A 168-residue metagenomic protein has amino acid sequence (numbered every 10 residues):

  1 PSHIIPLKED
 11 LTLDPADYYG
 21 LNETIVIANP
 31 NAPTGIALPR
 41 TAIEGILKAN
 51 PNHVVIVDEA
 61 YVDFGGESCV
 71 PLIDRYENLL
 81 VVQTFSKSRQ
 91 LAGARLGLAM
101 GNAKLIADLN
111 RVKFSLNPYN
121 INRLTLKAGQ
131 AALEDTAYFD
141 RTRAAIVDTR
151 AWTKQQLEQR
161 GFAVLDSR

Functional and structural regions predicted by a protein language model:
P1, I73-D74, L157: A generic structural signal for well-ordered alpha-helical segments
P1-A28: PLP-dependent aminotransferase-like
T12-G20, P33-V55, E59-L91: Active-site pre-lysine segment of PLP-dependent enzymes
T24-A28, I56, L98-M100: Structural motif
N78-E158, F162-L165: PLP-dependent aminotransferase class I/II
R168: C-terminal catalytic lobe of FAD-dependent flavoproteins
